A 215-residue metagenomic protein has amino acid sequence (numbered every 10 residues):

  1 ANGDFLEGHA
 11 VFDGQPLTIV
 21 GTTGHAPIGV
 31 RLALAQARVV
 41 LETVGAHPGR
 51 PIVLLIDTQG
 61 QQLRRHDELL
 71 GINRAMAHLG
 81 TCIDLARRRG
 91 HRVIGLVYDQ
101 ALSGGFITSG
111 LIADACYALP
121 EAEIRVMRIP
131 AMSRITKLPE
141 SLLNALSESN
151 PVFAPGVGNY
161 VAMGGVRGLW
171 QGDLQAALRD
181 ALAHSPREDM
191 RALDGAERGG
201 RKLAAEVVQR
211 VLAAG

Functional and structural regions predicted by a protein language model:
D4-E7, K137-L143, N150-V161, G168-G215: N-terminal organellar transit peptides
H9-L34: STAS-typified acidic loop motif
Q15-V20, Q36-L63: A structural preference for short, pocket-lining loop segments at secondary-structure junctions
A33-L41, M76, G110: Short, hydrophobic/amphipathic alpha-helical packing segments that form internal helix faces or helix-helix interfaces
V40, V44-H47, I83, R87 (+2 more regions): Structural signal for hydrophobic packing residues in well-ordered secondary-structure cores of soluble enzyme domains
G60, R64-Q175: Conserved catalytic cores of soluble enzyme domains, especially glycine-rich substrate-binding beta-alpha loops
